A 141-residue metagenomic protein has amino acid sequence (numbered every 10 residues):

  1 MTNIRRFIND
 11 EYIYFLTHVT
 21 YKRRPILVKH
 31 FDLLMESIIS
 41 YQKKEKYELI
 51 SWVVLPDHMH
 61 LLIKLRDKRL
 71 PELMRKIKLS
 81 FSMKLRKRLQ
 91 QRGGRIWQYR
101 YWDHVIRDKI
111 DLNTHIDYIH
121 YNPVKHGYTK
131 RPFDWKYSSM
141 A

Functional and structural regions predicted by a protein language model:
M1-A141: Short catalytic/metal-binding and nucleic-acid-binding patches
